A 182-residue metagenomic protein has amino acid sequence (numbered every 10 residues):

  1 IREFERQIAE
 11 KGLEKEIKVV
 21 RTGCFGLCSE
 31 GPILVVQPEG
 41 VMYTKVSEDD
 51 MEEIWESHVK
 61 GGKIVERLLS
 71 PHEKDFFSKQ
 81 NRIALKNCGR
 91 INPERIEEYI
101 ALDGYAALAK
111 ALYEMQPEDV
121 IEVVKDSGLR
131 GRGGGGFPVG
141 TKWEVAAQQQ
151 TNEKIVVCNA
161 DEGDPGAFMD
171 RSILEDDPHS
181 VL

Functional and structural regions predicted by a protein language model:
I1-L182: Feature of Fe-S/electron-transfer and energy-metabolism proteins that preferentially highlights extended coupling
